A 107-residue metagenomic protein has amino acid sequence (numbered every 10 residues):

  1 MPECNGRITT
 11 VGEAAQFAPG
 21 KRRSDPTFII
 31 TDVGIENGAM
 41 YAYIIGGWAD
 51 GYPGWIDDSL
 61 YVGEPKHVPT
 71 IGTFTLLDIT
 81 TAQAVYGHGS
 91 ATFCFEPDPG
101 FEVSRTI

Functional and structural regions predicted by a protein language model:
M1-I107: Surface-exposed, beta-sheet-biased, low-hydrophobicity segments with strongly acidic/polar composition
